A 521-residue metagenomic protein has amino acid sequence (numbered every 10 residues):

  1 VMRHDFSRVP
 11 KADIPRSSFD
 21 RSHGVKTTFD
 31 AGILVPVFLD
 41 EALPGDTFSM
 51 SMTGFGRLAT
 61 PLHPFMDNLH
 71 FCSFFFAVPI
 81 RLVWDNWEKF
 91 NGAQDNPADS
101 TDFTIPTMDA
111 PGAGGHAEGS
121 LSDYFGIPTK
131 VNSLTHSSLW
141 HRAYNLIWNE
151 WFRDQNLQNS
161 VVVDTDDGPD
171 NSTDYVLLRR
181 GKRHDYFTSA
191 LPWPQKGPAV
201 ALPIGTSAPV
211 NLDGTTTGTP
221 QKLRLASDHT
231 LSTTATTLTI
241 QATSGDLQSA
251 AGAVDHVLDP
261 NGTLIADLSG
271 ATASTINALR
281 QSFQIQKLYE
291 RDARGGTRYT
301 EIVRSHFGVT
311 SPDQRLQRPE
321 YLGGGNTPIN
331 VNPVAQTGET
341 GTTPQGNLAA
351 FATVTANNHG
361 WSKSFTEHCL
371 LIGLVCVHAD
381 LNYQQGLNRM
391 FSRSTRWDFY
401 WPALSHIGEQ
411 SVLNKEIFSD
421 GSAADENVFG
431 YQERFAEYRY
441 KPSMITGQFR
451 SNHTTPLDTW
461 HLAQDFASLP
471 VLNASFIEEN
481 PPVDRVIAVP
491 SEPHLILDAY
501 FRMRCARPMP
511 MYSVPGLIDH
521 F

Functional and structural regions predicted by a protein language model:
V1-F521: Intrinsically disordered, low-complexity segments
